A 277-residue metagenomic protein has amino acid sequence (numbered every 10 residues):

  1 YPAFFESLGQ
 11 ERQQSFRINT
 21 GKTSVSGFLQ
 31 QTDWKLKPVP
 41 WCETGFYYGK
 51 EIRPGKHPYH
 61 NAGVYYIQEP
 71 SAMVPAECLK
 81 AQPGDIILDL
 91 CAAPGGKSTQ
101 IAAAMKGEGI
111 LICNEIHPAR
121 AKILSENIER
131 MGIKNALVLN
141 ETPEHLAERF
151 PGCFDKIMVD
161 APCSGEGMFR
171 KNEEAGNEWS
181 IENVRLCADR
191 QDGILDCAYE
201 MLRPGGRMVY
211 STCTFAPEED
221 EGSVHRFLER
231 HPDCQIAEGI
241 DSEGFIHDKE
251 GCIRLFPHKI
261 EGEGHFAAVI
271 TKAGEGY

Functional and structural regions predicted by a protein language model:
Y1-Y277: S-adenosylmethionine
